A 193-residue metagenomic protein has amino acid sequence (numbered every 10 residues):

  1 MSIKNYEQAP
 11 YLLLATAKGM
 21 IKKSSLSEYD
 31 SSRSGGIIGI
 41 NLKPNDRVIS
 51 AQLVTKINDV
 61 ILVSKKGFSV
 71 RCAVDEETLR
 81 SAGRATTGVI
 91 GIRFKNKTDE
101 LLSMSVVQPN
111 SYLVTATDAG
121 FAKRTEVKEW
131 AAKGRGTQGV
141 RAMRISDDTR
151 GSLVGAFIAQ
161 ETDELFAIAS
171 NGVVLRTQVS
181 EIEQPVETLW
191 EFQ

Functional and structural regions predicted by a protein language model:
M1-Q193: Short, structured "edge-of-domain" segments at secondary-structure transitions
